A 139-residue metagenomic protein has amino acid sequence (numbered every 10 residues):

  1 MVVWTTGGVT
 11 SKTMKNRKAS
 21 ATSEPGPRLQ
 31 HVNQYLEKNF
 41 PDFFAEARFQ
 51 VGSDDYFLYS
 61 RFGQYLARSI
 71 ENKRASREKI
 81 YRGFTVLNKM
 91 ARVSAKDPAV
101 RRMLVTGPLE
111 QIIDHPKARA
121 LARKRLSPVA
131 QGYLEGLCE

Functional and structural regions predicted by a protein language model:
G7-G8: Residue-identity detector for glycine
S11, K15, A118-E139: Eukaryotic acidic, Ser/Thr-rich intrinsically disordered low-complexity regions
R17-F57: Extended alpha-helical interaction segments
K38, D42, E46, Y65 (+2 more regions): Alpha-helical solenoid scaffolds in eukaryotic proteins
E46-Q50, M90-S94, L137: Helix-loop junctions that connect tandem helical modules in alpha-solenoid scaffolds
Y56-A67: HEAT-repeat alpha-solenoid elements in large eukaryotic scaffold proteins
E71-K124: Amphipathic protein-protein interaction modules
